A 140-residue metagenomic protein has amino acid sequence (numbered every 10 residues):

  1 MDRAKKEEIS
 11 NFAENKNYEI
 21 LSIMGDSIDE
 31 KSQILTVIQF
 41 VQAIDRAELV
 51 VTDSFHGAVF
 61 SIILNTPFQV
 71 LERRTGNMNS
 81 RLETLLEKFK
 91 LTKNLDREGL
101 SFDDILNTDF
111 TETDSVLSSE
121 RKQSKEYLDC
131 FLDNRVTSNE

Functional and structural regions predicted by a protein language model:
M1-E140: Active-site anion-handling motifs in enzyme catalytic cores
